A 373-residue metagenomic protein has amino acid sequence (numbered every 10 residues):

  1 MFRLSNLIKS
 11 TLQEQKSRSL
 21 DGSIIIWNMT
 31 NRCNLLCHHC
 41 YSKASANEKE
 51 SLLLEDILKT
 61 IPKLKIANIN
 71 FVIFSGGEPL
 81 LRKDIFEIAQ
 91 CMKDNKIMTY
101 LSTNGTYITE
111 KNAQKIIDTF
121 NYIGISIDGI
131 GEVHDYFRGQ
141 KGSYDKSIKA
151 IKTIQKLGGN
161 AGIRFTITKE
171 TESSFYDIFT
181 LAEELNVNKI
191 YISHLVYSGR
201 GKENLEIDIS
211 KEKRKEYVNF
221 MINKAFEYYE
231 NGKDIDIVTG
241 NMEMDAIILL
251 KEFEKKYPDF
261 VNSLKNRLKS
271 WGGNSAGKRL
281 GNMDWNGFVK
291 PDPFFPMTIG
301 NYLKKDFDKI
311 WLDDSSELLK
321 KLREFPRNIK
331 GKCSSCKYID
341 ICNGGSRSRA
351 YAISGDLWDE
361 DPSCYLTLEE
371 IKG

Functional and structural regions predicted by a protein language model:
M1-N47, P62-K65, F307: N-terminal pre-core extensions flanking Radical SAM catalytic domains
N34-S42, G331-S348: Local cysteine-cluster metal-coordination motifs and their immediate loop/turn environment, predominantly Fe-S cluster
S51-S75, L81-S210, E216: Radical SAM/AdoMet-radical enzyme domain recognition
L64-G76, D359-G373: Short Fe-S-cluster ligation motifs
E212-S263, F288-N343: C-terminal accessory region of radical SAM enzymes
S263-G272: Short, basic/aromatic recognition patches
N274-K278: Short, small/polar residue-rich loop motifs at catalytic or cofactor-binding pockets
M283-D284: Short, acidic, Ser/Thr-enriched surface-loop or helix-capping motifs
